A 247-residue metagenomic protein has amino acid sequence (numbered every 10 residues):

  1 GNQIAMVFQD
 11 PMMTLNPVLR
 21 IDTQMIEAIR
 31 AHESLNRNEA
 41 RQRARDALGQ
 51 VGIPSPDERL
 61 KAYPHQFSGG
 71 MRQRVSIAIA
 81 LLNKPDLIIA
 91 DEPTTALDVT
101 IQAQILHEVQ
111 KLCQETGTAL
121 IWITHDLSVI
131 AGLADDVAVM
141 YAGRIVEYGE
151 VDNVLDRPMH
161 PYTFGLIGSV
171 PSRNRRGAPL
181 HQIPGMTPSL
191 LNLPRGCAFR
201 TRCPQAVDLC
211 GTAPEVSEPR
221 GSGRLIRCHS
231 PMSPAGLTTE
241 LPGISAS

Functional and structural regions predicted by a protein language model:
N2, D10, E58-Y63, A178: Interfacial catalytic loop of ABC nucleotide-binding domains
I21-E39, G49-P54, Q66, G149: ABC-type ATPase nucleotide-binding domains, specifically the catalytic core motifs of the NBD
E39-V51, G165-S169: ABC nucleotide-binding domain "signature" region
P54-L60, Y148-S247: Short catalytic/signature loops enriched in Gly
A62-F67, M71: Conserved ABC ATPase signature
L82-D86: A short, proline-enriched helix->beta-strand linker immediately N-terminal to the Walker B motif in ABC-type P-loop
I89-P93, L97-A178: P-loop NTP-binding/switch modules centered on Walker-like glycine-rich loops
